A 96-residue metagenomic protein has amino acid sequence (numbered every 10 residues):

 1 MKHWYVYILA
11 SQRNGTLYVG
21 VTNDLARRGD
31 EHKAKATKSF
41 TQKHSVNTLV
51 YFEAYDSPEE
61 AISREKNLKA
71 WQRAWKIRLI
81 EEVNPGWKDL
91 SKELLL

Functional and structural regions predicted by a protein language model:
M1-A54, E59-K66, V83-P85, D89-L96: GIY-YIG nuclease catalytic motif and its immediate N-terminal context
K66-L79: Short arginine-rich
